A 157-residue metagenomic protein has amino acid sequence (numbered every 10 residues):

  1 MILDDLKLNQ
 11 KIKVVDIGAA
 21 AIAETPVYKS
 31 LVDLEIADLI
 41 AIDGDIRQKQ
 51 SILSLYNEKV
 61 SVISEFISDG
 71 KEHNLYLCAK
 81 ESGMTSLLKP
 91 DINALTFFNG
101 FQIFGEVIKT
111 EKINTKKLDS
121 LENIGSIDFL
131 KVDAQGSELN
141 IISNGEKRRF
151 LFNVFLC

Functional and structural regions predicted by a protein language model:
M1-C157: Phosphate/nucleotide-binding beta-alpha loop and adjacent structural elements of enzyme active sites
